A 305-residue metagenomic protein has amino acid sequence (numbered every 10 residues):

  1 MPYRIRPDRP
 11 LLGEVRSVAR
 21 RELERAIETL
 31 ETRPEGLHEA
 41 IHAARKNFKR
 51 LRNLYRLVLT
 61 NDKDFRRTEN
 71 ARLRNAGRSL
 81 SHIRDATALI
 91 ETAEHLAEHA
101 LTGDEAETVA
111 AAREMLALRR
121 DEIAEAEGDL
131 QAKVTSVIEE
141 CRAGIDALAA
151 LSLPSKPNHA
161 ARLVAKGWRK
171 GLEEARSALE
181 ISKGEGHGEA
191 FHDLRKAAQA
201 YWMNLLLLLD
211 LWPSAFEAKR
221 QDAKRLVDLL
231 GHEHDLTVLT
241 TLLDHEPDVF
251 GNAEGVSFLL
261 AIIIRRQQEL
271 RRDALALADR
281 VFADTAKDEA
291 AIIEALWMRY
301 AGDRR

Functional and structural regions predicted by a protein language model:
M1-R305: Function-determining surface determinants
